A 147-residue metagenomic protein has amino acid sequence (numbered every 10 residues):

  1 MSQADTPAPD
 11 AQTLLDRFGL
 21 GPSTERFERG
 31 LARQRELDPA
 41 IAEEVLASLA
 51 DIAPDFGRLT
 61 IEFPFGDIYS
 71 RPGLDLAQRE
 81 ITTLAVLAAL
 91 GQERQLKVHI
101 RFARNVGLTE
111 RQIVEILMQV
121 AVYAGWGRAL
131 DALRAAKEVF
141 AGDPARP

Functional and structural regions predicted by a protein language model:
M1-L76, N105, A129-P147: Acidic, glycine/proline-rich low-complexity segments that act as flexible tails and inter-domain linkers
I61, Q78-E80, L96, I113: N-terminal alpha-helical segment
R71, L90-K97, R128-L130: Short helix-capping/linker segments at secondary-structure and domain boundaries
R79-L87, I116-L117: Short, structured motif recognition centered on aromatic/hydrophobic residues
E80, A121, W126-L130: Substrate/cofactor-recognition hotspot
L87-G91, N105: Short, solvent-exposed interaction modules
V98-H99, R134: Re-entrant/interfacial helical elements at transmembrane boundaries that shape and gate the permeation pathway
H99-M118, V139: A cross-kingdom feature marking solvent-exposed beta-strand/loop segments within repeated, beta-rich binding/scaffold
